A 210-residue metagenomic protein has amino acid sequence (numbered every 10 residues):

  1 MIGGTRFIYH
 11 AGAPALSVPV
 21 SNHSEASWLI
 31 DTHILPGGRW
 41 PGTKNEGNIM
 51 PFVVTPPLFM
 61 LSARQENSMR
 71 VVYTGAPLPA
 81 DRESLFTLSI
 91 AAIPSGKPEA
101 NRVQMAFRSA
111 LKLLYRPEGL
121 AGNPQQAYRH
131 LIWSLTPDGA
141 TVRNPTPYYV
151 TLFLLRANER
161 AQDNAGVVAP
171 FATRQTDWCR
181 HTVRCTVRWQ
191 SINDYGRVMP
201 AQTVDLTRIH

Functional and structural regions predicted by a protein language model:
M1-S24, G122-S134, A165: Beta-sheet-dominated interaction scaffolds and their linkers
A13-A15, S27, E66-S68, E83-L85 (+2 more regions): Extracytoplasmic
P19, L29-H33, S68-R70, T87-S89 (+1 more regions): Soluble periplasmic/extracytoplasmic beta-strand elements of cell-envelope proteins
V20-S24, A140-Y148: Asparagine-centered strand-capping/turn motif at beta-strand->loop junctions
A26-I34, Y149-R156: Short, hydrophobic/aromatic beta-strand segments
G38-N48, Y149-L152: Short, basic/aromatic beta-hairpin or loop at an interaction surface
K44-P77, N158-T186: Intrinsically disordered, low-complexity Pro/Gly/Ser/Thr-rich segments with frequent PxxP/GP/PP motifs and embedded
T74-L120, V183-H210: Terminal connector regions
